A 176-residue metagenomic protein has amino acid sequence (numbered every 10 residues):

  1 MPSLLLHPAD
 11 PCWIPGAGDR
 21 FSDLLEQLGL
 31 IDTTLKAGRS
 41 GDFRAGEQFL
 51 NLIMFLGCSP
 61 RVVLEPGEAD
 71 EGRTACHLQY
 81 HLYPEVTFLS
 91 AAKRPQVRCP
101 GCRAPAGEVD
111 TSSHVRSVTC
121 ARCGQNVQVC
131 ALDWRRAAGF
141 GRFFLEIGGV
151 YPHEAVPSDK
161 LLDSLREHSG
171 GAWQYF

Functional and structural regions predicted by a protein language model:
M1-S3, A92-R94, A138-R142: A general secondary-structure signal for short beta-strands and their flanking turns/coil in non-transmembrane regions
M1-T87: N-terminal alpha-helical interaction blocks
G16-D32, P95-G101, A106, D159-S164 (+1 more regions): Ampiphathic alpha-helical segments that act as solvent-exposed interaction surfaces
L35, I53, S59-P66, V109-S112 (+4 more regions): Generic marker of "main functional regions" within proteins
H77-A137: Cys/His-rich short segments
V127-F176: Long, charge-rich boundary regions
